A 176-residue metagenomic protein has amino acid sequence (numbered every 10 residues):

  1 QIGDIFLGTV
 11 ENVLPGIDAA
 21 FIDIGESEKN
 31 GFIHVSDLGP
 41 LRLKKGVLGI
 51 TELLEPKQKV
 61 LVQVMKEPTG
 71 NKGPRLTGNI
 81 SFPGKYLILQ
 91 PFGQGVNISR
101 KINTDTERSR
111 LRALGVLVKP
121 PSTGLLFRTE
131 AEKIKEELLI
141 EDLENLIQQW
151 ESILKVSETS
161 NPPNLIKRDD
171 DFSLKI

Functional and structural regions predicted by a protein language model:
Q1-I176: Single-stranded RNA-binding surfaces
